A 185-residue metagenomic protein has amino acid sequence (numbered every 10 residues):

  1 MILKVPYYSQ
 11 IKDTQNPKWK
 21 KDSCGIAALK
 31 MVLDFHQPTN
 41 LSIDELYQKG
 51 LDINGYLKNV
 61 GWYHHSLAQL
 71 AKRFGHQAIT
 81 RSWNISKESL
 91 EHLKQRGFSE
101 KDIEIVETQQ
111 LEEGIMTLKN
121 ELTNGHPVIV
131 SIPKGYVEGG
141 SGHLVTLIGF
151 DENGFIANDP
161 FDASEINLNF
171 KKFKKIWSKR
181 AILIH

Functional and structural regions predicted by a protein language model:
M1, K21, T123, I148-H185: Noncatalytic regulatory segments and standalone regulatory/sensor domains
M1-I85, F98, L111, K134: Active-site-adjacent structural segments surrounding the nucleophilic cysteine of cysteine proteases and isopeptidases
A28, H65-S66, T117, G142 (+1 more regions): Short Gly/charged-rich anion-binding patches and loops
T39, Q77, P127-V128, K179-L183: A general structural signal for well-ordered secondary-structure junctions
E45-D52, Q69, R73, M116-N120 (+2 more regions): Charged/polar, solvent-exposed surface patches and flexible loops
W62, E138-H143, E165-I166: Extracytoplasmic/secreted cell-surface and envelope-processing proteins
K87-S89: A substrate-binding/cap region within the structured catalytic cores of diverse enzymes
E91-N158: Active-site-adjacent substructure of cysteine-protease-like catalytic cores
